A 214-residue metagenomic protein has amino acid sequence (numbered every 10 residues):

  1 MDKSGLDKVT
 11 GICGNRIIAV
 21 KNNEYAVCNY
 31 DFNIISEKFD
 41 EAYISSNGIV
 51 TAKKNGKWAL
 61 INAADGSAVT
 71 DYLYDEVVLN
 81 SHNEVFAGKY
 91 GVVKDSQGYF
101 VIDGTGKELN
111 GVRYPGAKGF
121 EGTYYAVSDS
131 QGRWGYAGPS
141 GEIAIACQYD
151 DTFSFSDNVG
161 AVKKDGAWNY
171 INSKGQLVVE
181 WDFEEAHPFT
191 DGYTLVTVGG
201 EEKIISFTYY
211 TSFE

Functional and structural regions predicted by a protein language model:
M1-E214: Residue-level detector of conserved, function-critical positions
